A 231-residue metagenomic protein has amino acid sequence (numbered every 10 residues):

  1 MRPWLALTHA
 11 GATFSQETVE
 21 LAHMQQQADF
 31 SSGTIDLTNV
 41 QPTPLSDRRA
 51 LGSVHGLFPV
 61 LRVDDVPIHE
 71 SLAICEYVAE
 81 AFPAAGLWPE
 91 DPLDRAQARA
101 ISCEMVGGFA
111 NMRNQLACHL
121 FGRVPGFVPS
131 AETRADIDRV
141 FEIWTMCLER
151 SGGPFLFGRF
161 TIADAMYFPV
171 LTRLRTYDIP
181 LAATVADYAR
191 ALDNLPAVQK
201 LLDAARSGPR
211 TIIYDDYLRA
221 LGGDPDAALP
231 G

Functional and structural regions predicted by a protein language model:
M1-P129: GST-like domain detector, emphasizing the conserved glutathione-binding G-site in the N-terminal thioredoxin-like
Q25-A28, D193, T211-I212: Short Asp/Glu-rich motifs
A79, V170-L171, L202: Active-site-flanking alpha-helical
E104-M105, L195, G208-T211: A short structural micro-motif
F109-P196: GST-like fold's C-terminal all-alpha helical module
A205-G231: Acidic/histidine-enriched, glycine/proline-rich intrinsically disordered or flexible terminal extensions
